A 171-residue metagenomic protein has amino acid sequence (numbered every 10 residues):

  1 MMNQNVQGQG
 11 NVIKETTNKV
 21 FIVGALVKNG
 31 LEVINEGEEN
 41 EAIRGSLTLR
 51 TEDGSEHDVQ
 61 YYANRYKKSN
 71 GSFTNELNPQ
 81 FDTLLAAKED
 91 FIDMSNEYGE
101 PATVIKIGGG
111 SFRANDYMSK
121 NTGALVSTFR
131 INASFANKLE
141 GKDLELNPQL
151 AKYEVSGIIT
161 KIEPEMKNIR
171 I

Functional and structural regions predicted by a protein language model:
M1-I171: OB-fold and OB-like single-stranded nucleic-acid-recognition modules and their adjacent interaction interfaces
